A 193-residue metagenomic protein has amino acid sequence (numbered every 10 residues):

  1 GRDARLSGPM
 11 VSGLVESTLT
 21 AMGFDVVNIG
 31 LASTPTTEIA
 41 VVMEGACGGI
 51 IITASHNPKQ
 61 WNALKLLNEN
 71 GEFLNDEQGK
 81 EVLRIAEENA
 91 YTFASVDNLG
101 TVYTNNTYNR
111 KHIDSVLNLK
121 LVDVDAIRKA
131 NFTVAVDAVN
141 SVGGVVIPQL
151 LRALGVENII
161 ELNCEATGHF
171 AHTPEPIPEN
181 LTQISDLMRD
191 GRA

Functional and structural regions predicted by a protein language model:
G1, G48, T133-A135: Conserved beta-strand elements of the Class I
D3-W61, Q149-A193: N-terminal small/polar loop signature for handling phosphorylated ligands or for N-terminal nucleophile
N62-R192: Gly/Ser/Thr-enriched, mixed-charge loops and adjacent short helices that form phosphate/oxyanion-binding elements
